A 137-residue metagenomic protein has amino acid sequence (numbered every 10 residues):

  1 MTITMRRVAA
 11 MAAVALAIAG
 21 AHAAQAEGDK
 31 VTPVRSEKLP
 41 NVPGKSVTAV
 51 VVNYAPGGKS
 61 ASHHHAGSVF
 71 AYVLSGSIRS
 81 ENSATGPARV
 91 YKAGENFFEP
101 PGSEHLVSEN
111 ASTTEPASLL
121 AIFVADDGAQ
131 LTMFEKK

Functional and structural regions predicted by a protein language model:
M1-M11: Bacterial N-terminal signal peptides that target proteins for export
A10-G20: Bacterial N-terminal signal peptides
A24-K45, K136: Short N-terminal segments immediately surrounding and downstream of signal-peptide cleavage
S36-G44, N53-P56, I78, N82-G102: Short acidic-glycine-tyrosine-enriched beta hairpin
P43-G44, H64, V90, A111-P116: Extracellular/periplasmic catalytic domains that process cell-envelope and extracellular macromolecules
G57-Y72, A84: A short beta-loop-beta micro-motif enriched in histidine and acidic residues
S62, S80-E81, E99, H105-S112: Short beta-strand His + acidic residue motifs that chelate non-heme Fe in jelly-roll/DSBH and cupin folds
S103-A129: Ligand-binding loop in jelly-roll beta-barrel domains
